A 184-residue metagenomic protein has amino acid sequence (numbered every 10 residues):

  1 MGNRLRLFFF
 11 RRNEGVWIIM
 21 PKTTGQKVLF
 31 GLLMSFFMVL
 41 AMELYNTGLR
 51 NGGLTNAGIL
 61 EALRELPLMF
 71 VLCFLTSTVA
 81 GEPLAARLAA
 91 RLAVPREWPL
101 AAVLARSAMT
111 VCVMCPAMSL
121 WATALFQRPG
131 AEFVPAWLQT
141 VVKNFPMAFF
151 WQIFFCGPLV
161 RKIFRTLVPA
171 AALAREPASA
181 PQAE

Functional and structural regions predicted by a protein language model:
M1-I19: N-terminal amphipathic/basic-hydrophobic helices that include classical n-h-c signal peptides and signal-anchor
N13-E184: Juxtamembrane/disordered regions of integral membrane proteins
